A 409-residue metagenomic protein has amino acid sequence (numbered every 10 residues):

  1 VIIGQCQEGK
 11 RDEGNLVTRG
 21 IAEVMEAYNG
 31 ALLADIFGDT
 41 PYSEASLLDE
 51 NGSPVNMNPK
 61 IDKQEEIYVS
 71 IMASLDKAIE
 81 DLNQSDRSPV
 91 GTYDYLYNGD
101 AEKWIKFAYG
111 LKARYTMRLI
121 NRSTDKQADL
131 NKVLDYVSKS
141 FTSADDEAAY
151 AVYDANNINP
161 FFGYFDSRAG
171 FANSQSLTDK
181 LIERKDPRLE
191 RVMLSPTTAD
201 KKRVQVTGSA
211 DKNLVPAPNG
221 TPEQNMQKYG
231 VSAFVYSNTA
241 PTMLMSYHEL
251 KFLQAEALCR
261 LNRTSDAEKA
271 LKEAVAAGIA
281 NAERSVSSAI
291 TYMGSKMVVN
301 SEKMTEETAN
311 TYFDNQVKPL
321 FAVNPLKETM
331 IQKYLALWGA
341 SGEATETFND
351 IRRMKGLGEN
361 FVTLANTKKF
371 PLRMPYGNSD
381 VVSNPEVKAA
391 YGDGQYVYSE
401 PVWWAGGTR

Functional and structural regions predicted by a protein language model:
V1-V286, A322-L326, Q332, T408: Structured, solvent-exposed acidic/aromatic patches
A101, Q175-K185, L189-M193, T197-A210 (+1 more regions): Long, intrinsically disordered, low-complexity segments
A148-A151, F162, Q227, I290 (+4 more regions): Intrinsically disordered, low-complexity segments enriched in small/polar residues
A155-F161, T291-N300, I351-G356: Short alpha-helical linear motifs
A267-K318: Acidic/aromatic/glycine-rich contiguous surface patches that form carbohydrate-binding/processing clefts and analogous
